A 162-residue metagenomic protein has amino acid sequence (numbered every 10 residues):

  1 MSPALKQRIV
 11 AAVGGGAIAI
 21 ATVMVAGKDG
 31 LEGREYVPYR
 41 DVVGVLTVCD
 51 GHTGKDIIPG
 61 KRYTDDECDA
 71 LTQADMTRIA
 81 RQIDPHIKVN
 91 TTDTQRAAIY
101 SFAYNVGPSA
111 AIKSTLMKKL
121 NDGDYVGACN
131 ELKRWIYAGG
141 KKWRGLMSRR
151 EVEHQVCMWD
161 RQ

Functional and structural regions predicted by a protein language model:
M1-V43, H52, I57, Y63-Q73 (+2 more regions): Long, amphipathic alpha-helical surface segments
V42-V45, R96: A structure-centric signal for secondary-structure junctions around beta-strands
T47-C49: Short hydrophobic-aromatic micro-motifs
R78-K113: Active-site nucleophile-His-acid catalytic modules used for acyl/amide transfer and hydrolysis across diverse enzymes
